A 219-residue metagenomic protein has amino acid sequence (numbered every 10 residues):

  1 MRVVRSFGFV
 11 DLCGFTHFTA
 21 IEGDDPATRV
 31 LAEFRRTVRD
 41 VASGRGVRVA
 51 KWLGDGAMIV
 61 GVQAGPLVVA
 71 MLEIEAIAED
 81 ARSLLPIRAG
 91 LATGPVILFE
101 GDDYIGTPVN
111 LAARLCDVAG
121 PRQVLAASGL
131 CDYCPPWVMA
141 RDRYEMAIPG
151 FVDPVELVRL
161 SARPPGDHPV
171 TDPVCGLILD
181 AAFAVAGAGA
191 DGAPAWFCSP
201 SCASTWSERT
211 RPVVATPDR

Functional and structural regions predicted by a protein language model:
M1-R2, K51-G54, C116-A119, A188-D191: Short glycine-enriched loop/turn motifs at secondary-structure junctions
M1-V69: Catalytic NTP-binding/metal-coordinating core of nucleotidyl cyclase/transferase enzymes
R2-R5, P86, A193: Conserved catalytic motifs of the protein kinase core domain
I21-E22, E73, W137, R209: Residue-level signal for well-ordered alpha-helical positions
M58-P165: Catalytic beta-strand-to-alpha-helix segment of the class III nucleotidyl cyclase homology domain
S128-R219: Intrinsically disordered, glycine/charged-rich C-terminal tails and inter-domain linkers that flank nucleotidyl cyclase
